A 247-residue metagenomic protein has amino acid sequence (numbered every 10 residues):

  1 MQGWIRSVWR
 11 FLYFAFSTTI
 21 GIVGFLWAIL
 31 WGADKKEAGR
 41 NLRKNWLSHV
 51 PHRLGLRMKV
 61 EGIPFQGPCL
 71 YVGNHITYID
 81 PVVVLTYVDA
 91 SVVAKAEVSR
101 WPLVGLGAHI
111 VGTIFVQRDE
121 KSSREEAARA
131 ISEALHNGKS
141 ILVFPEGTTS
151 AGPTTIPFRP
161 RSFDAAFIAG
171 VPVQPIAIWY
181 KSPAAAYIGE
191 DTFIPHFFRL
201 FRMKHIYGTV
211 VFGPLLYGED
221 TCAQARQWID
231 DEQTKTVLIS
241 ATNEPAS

Functional and structural regions predicted by a protein language model:
M1-K59, L106-I110, M203: A transmembrane-helix-recognition feature enriched in membrane-embedded lipid enzymes and envelope glyco-/phospholipid
R43-A96, A108: Conserved H-X4-D acyltransferase segment
P68-L70, T113, S140-F144: Residue-level preference for the first positions of well-ordered beta-strands
Y78-A130, L135: Membrane-embedded segments
L103-G105, P153-A223, I239: A cross-family acyltransferase "interaction/gating" segment
F115-R118, G213-E219, W228-D231: Polar-ligand-bearing catalytic/cofactor-coordination segments of membrane-embedded or membrane-tethered inner-membrane
R124, I131-S140, G147-F158, F163: Soluble extracytoplasmic domains of inner/organellar membrane proteins
